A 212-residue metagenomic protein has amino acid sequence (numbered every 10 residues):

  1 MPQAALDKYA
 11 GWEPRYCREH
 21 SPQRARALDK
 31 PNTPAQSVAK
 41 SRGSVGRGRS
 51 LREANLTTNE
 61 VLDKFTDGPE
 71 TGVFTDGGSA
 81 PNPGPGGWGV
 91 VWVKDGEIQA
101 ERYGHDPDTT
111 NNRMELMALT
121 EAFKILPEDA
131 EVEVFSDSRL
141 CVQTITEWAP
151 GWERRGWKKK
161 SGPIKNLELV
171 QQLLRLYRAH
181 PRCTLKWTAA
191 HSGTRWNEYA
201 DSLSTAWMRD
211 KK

Functional and structural regions predicted by a protein language model:
M1-A5, S21-R24: Cys/His-rich microdomains that often coordinate metals
P2-Y16: Short linker/helix segments within small regulatory modules
W12-Q36: Short metal-binding segments enriched for Cys and/or His
K40-D63: Charged, flexible boundary elements
E60, K64-G87: Beta-lactamase-like hydrolase cores
T71-G72, G78-N82, E97, E101 (+2 more regions): RNase H catalytic domain
W88-W92: Short beta-strand scaffold segments in enzyme catalytic cores
E97-M114: A short, polar/acidic, helix/strand-boundary loop motif
